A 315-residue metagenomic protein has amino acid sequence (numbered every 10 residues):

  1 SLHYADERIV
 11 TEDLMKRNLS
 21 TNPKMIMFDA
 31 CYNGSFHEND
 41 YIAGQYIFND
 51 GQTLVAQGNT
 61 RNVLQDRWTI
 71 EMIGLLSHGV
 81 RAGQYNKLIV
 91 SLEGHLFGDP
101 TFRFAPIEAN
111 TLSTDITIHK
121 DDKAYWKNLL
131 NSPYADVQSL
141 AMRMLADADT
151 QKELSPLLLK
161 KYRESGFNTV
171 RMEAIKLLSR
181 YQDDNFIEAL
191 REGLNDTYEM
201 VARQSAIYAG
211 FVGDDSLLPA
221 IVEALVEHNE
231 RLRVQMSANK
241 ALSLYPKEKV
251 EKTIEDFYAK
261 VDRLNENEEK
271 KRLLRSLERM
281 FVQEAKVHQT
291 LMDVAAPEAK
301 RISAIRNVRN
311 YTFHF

Functional and structural regions predicted by a protein language model:
S1-W68: Catalytic cores of nucleophile-dependent amide-cleaving enzymes
D29-Y32, G58-R61, I89, F104-P106 (+5 more regions): Active-site proximal loops enriched in glycine and acidic residues that flank catalytic Cys/His/Asp and coordinate
F48-G51, S77-R81, V90-G94, A146 (+4 more regions): Sec-exported extracytoplasmic/periplasmic mature domains
W68-G74, E199, E223: Short beta-alpha connecting loops at secondary-structure transitions that line or flank enzyme active sites
T69-K152, N168-E173: Caspase-like cysteine protease fold
I118-N128, D149-R163, D183-L194, D214-V226 (+3 more regions): Amphipathic alpha-helical scaffolding segments comprising HEAT/armadillo-like alpha-solenoid repeats
P133-Y134, G166-F167, T197-E199, N229-R231 (+2 more regions): Short inter-helical turns and helix N-cap capping residues of alpha-solenoid HEAT/ARM repeat scaffolds
Q138-D149, T169-Y181, A202-D214, R233-E248 (+2 more regions): Structural detector for internal amphipathic alpha-helices that build alpha-solenoid repeat scaffolds
